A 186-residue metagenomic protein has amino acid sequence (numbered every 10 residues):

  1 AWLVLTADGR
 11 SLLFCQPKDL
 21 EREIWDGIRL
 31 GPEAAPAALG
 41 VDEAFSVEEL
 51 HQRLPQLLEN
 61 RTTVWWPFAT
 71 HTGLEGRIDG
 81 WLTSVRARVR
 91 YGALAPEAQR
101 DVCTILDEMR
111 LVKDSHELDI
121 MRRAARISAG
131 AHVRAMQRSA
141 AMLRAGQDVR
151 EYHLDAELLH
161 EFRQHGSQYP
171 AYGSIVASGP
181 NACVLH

Functional and structural regions predicted by a protein language model:
A1-A131: A composition/biophysics-driven feature that prefers long, compositionally simple stretches
A87, R100-I105, R144-H186: Short catalytic-site patches enriched in acidic/histidine residues that coordinate or position cofactors/metals
M109, H116-D119, G130-E157, E161: A charged, amphipathic alpha-helical module
